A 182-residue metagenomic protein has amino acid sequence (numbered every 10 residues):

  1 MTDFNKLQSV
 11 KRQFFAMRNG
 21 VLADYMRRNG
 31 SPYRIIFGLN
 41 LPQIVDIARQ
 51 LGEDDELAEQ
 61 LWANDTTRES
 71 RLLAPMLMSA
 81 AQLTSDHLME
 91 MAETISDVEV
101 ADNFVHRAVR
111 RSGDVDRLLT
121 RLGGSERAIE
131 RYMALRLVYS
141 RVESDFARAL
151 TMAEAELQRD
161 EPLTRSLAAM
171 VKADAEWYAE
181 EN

Functional and structural regions predicted by a protein language model:
M1-N182: Alpha-helical scaffold domains
